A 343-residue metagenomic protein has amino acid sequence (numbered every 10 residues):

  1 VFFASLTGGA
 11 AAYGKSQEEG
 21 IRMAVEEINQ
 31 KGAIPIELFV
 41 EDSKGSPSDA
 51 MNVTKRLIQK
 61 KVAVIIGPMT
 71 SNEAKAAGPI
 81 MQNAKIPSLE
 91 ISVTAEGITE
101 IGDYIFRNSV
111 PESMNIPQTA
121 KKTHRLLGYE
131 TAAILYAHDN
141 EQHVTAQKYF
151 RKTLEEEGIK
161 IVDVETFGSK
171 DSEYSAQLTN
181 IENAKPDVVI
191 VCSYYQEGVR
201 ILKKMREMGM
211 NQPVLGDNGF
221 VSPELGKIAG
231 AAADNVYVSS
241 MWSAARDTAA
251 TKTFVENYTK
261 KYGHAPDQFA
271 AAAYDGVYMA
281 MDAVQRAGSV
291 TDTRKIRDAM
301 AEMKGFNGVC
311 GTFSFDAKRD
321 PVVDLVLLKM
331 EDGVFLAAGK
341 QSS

Functional and structural regions predicted by a protein language model:
V1-R22, I28, E41-P47, M69-N72 (+4 more regions): Extracytoplasmic "Venus flytrap"
A12-E19, E27-T99, F167-Y174, Q196-E197: Beta-alpha junction/loop-to-helix N-cap segments that form part of ligand/metal-binding clefts
A50, N108-T131, V144, E173-S175 (+4 more regions): Hydrophobic alpha-helical segments within soluble ligand-binding/sensing domains
L57-M69, L89-I91, A133-Y136, K185-Y195 (+3 more regions): Periplasmic-binding protein-like
M81-N83, A146-S239: Extracellular/periplasmic bilobed ligand-binding domains
I105-S169, V188, A280, V284: An alpha-beta-alpha
L202-Y274, R286, T291, K329-S342: Extracellular/periplasmic periplasmic-binding protein-like sensory domains
K260-A270, M281-F335: Segments of small-molecule ligand-sensing domains
